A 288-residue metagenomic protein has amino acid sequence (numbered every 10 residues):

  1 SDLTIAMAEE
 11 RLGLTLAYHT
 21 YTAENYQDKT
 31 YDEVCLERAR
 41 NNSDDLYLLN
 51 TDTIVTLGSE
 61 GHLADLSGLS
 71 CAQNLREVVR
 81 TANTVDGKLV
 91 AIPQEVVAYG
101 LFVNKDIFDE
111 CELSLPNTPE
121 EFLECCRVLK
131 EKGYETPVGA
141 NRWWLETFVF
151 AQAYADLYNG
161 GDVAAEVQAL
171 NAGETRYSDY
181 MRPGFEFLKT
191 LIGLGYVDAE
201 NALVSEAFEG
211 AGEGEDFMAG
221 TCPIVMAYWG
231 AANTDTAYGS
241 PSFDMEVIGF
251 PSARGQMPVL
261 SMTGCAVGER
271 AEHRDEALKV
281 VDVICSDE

Functional and structural regions predicted by a protein language model:
S1-L3, A23-E24: Extracytoplasmic "Venus flytrap"
E10-E77, D106-N117, G214-M218, P223-I224: Extracytoplasmic "Venus flytrap"/periplasmic binding protein-like
R11-N25, S43, E112-S114, K189-A207 (+1 more regions): A local structural motif
T20, E110-C111, Y238-E288: Extracytoplasmic/periplasmic substrate-recognition and gating elements
L49-Y99, S114, L123, Y180 (+1 more regions): Hinge/lid segment of periplasmic solute-binding proteins
D52-L57, A227-F243: A ligand-binding cleft/hinge motif common to bilobed small-molecule-binding domains
V90-Q94, Y99, L123-G173, Y180 (+1 more regions): Extracytoplasmic/periplasmic solute-binding protein
V128, L170-S205: Glycine-centered hinge/linker elements that transmit conformational signals in sensory and ligand-binding systems
